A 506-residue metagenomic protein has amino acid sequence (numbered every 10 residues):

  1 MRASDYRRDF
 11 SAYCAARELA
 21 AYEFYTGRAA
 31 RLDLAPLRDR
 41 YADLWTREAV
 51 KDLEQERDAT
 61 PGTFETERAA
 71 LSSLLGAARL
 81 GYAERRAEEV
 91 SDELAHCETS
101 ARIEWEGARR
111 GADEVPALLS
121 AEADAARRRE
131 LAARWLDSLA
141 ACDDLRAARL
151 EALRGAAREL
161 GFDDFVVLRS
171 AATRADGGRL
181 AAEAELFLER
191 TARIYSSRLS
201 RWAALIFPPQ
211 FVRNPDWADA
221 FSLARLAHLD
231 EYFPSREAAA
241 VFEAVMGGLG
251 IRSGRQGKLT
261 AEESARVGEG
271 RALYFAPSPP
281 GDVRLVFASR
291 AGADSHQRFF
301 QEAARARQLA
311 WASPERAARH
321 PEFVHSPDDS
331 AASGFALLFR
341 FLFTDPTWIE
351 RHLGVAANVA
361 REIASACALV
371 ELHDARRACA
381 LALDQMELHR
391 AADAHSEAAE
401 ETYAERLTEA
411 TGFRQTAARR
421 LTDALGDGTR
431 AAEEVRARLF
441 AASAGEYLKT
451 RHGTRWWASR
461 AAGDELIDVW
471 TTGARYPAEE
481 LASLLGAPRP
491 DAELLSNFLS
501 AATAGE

Functional and structural regions predicted by a protein language model:
M1-R193, R198, W202, P209-R225 (+2 more regions): A well-structured
F24-L32, D52-A59, T63, V167 (+4 more regions): C-terminal, non-catalytic "cap/extension" segments appended to globular domains
R169-D176, L285-S289, R316-D328: Short helix/strand-bridging catalytic loops that position acidic/His residues to coordinate divalent metals and engage
A184-I194, A312, F323-I363: Post-HExxH zinc-binding segment in Zn-dependent metallohydrolases
L226-P279: Auxiliary, metal-adjacent structural segments of Zn-dependent hydrolase domains
D230-P234, V283-F300: Short pre-active-site segment immediately N-terminal to the catalytic Zn-binding motif
R290-S313, S333-L337: Active-site recognition of the HExxH zinc-binding catalytic motif
P321-F335, V370-H373, G428-E434: Active-site metal-coordination segments of metallo-dependent hydrolases
